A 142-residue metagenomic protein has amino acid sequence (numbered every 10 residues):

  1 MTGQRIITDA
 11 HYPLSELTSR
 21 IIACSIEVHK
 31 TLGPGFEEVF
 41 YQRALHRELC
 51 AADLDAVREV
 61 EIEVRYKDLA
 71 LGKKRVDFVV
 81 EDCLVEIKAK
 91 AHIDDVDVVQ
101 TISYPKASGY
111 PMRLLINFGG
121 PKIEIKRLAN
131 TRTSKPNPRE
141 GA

Functional and structural regions predicted by a protein language model:
M1-D55, M112, I123, A129-A142: Solvent-exposed, charged helical/coil patches that constitute nucleic-acid or partner-interaction surfaces
L17, Y41, L45, V80 (+2 more regions): Amphipathic alpha-helical interface surfaces
F36, A51-D53, K73, V98 (+1 more regions): Nucleic-acid endonuclease domains
A52-D68: A short acidic/basic microdomain associated with nuclease active sites
V57, D77-V79, N117: Well-ordered beta-strand positions
V60-I62, K74-V76, P121: Short beta-strand or tight-loop elements that sit immediately N-terminal to catalytic metal-binding acidic residues
G72-E86: Active-site beta-strand-loop-beta-strand hairpin of nuclease catalytic cores that positions key catalytic residues
L84, K88-P136, E140-A142: Nucleic-acid nuclease catalytic cores
